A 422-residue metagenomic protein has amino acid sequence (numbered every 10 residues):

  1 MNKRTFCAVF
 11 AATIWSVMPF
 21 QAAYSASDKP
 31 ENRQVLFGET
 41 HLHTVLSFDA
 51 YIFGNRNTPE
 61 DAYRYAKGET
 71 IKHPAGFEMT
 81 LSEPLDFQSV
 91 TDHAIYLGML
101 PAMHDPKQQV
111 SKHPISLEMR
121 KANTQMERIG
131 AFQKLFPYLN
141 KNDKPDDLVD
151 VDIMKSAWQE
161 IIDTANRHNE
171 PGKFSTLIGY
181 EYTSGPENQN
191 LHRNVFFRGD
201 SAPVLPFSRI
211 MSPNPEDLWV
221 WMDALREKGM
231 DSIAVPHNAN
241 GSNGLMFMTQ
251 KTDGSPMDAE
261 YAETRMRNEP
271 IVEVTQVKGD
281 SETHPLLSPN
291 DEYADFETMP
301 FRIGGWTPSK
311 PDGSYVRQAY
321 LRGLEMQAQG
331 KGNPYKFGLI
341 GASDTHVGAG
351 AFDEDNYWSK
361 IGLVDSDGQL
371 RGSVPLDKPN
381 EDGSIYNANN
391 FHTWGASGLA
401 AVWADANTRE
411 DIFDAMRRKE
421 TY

Functional and structural regions predicted by a protein language model:
M1-R4: Positively charged n-region of N-terminal signal peptides that target proteins for export
A8-P19: Bacterial N-terminal signal peptides
A23-Y422: Extended, charged catalytic domains and RNA/DNA-binding interfaces, predominantly in divalent-metal-using enzymes
